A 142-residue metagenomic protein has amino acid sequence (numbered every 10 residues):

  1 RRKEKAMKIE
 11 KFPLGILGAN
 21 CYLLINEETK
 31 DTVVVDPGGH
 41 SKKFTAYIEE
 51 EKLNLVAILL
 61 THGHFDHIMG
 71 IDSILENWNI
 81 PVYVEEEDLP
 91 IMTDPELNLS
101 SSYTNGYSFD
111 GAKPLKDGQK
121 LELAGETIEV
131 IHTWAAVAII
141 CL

Functional and structural regions predicted by a protein language model:
R1-A6: Short, Lys/Arg-enriched N-terminal segments with co-localized hydrophobic residues within the first ~10-30 amino acids
M7-E51, L142: Conserved beta-strand hairpin/beta-sheet module of binuclear metal-dependent hydrolase folds, prominently
I9, L23, Q119-L142: Core dinuclear metal-dependent hydrolase active-site scaffold
F12-L14, D110-A112, I131-W134: Short Gly/Pro-enriched turn/cap motifs at secondary-structure boundaries
N26-T29, N79-I80, G125-E126: Short loop segments at secondary-structure junctions
D31-V33, N54-A57, E126: Structural motif
T32, P81, I131: Hydrophobic "anchor" residues on beta-strands that sit immediately upstream of conserved functional sites
G39-E122: Active-site HxH/HxHxD metal-binding segment of metal-dependent hydrolases
